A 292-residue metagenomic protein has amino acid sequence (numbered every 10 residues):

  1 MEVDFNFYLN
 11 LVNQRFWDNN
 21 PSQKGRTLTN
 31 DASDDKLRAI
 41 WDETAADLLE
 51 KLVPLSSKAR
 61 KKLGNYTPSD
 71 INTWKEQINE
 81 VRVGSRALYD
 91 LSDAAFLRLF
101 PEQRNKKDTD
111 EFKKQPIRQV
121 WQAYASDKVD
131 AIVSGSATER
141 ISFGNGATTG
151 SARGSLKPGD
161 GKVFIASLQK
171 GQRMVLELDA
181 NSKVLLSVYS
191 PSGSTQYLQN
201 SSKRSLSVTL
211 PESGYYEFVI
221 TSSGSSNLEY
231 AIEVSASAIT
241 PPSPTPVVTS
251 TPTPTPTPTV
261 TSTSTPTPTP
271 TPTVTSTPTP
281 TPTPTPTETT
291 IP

Functional and structural regions predicted by a protein language model:
M1, T240-P292: Ser/Thr-rich, Proline-interspersed low-complexity disordered segments
E2-A125: Extracytoplasmic/secretory-pathway proteins
N13, P101, V129, S235 (+2 more regions): Short linear sequence elements within intrinsically disordered, low-complexity coil regions
L97-D160: Long amphipathic alpha-helical scaffold segments
F143-N145, L178-A180, V188-S190, I220-S222 (+2 more regions): Surface-exposed beta-strand edges and flanking loops
K157-S194, L198-G214, S223: Acidic, Ser/Thr/Pro-rich low-complexity intrinsically disordered segments
K162, I220, G224-P244: Edge beta-strands of jelly-roll/beta-sandwich modules across compartments, strongly enriched in secreted/luminal
Y216-F218: Hydrophobic beta-strand segments within extracellular beta-sandwich modules
